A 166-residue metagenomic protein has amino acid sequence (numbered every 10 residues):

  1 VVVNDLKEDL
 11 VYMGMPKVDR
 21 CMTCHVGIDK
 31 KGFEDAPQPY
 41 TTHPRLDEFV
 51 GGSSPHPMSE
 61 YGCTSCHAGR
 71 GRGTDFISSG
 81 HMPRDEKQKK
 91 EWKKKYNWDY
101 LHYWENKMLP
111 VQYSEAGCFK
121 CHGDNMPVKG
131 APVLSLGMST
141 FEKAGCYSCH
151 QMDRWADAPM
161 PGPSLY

Functional and structural regions predicted by a protein language model:
V1-P16, L46-S54, H102-P110, H122-F141: Electrostatic cytochrome c docking/interface patches
V1-V18, M22, I28-E34, Y40 (+1 more regions): Long, charged, low-complexity terminal extensions
V11, V18, A36, A68 (+5 more regions): A sequence-composition feature that detects small, non-aromatic residues
P16-D29, P57-G71, V111-D124, S139-Q151 (+1 more regions): C-type cytochrome heme c attachment motif
G32-E60, D75-W98, A131-G145, Q151-Y166: Gly/Gly-Pro-rich "capping" loops immediately C-terminal to redox-active cysteine motifs in periplasmic/lumenal
P37-Q38, K94-Y96, S114-A116, D124-M126: His/Cys-centered metal/cofactor-coordination and adjacent catalytic loops
